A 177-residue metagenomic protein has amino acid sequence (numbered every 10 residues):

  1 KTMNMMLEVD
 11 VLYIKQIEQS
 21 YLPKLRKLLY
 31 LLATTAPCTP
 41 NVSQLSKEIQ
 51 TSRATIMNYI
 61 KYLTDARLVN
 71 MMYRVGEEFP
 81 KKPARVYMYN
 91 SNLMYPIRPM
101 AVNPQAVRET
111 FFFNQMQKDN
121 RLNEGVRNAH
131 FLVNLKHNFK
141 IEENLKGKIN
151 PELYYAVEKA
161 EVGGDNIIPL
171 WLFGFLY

Functional and structural regions predicted by a protein language model:
T2-N128: Accessory nucleic acid-recognition modules appended to NTPase machines
D65, M88, N138-I141, Y155: Short hydrophobic-aromatic micro-motifs
A84-R85, L135, P151-E152: A generic secondary-structure signal marking the coil-to-beta-strand transition
F112, M116, A129-L145: Conserved catalytic cores of phosphodiester-cleaving nucleases, focusing on short active-site segments
D119, N123-N128, E142-Y177: Catalytic cores of nucleic-acid endonucleases
